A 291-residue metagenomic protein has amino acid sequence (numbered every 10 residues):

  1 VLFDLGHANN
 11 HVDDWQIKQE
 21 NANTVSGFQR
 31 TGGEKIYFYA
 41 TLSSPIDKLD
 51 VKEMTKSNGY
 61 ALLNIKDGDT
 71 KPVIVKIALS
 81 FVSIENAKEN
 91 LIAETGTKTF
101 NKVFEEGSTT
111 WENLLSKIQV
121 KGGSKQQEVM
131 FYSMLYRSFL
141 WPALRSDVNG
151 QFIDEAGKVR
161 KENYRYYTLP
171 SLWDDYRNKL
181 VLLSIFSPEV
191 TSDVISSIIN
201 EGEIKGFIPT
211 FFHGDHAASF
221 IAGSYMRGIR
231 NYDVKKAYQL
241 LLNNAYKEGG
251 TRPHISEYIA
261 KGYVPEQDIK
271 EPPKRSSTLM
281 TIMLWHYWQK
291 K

Functional and structural regions predicted by a protein language model:
V1-Y167: Beta-sandwich/jelly-roll carbohydrate-recognition scaffolds of carbohydrate-active enzymes
E112-K290: Substrate-binding groove/exosite segments of carbohydrate-active enzymes
